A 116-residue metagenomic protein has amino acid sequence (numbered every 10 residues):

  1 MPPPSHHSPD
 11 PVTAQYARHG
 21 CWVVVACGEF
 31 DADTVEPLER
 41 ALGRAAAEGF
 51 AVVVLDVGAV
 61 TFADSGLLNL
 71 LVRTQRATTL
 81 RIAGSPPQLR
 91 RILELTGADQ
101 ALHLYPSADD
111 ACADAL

Functional and structural regions predicted by a protein language model:
P2-G43, A59: STAS-typified acidic loop motif
P4-P11, P106-L116: Short, charged, intrinsically disordered terminal tails
T13, T34, L67, C112-A113: Low-complexity, compositionally biased segments
A32-L102: Amphipathic alpha-helical interaction surfaces in cytosolic regulatory modules
